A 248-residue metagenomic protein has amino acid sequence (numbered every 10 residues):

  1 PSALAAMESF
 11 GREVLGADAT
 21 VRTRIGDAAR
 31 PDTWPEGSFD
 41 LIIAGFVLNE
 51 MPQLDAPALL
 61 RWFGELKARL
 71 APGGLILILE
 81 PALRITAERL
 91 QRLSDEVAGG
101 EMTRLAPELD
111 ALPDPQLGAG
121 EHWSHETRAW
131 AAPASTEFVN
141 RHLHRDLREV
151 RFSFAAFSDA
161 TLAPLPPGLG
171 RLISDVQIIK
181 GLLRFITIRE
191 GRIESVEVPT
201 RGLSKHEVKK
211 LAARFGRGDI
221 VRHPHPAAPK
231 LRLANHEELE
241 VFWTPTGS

Functional and structural regions predicted by a protein language model:
P1-P31: Class I SAM-dependent methyltransferase SAM/SAH-binding core
A29-I43: A short acidic, Gly/Pro-enriched loop at the edge of an enzyme's catalytic core that lines a small-molecule cofactor
I42-I43, V47, V97: Hydrophobic beta-strand segment of the Class I
L48-N49, P81-T86, L109-L112: Short "lid" loop at the C-terminus of a central beta-strand within the Rossmann-like core of SAM-dependent
M51-L66, R89: A short, conserved alpha-helix within the catalytic core of class I
R69-A82, L105-A106: Conserved beta-strand signature within the Rossmann-like core of class I S-adenosyl-L-methionine
R89-A111, G118-A131: Conserved Class I S-adenosyl-L-methionine
E126-S248: C-terminal lobe and adjacent flexible extensions of AdoMet/dcAdoMet transferase-like proteins
